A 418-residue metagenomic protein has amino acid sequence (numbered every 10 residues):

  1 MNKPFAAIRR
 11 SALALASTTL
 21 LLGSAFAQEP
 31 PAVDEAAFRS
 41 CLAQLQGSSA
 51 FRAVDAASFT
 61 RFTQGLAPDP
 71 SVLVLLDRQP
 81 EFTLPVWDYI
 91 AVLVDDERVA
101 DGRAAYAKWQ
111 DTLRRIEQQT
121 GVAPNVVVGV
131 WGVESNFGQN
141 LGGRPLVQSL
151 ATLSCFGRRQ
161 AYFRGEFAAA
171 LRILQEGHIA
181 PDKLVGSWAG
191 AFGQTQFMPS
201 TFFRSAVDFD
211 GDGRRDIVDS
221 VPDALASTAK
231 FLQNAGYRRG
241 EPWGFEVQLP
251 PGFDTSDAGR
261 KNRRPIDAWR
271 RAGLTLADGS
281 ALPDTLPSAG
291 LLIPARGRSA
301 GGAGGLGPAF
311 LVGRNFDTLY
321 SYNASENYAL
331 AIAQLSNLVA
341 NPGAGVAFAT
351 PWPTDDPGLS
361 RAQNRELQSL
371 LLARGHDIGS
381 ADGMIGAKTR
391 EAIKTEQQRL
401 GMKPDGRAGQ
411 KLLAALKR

Functional and structural regions predicted by a protein language model:
N2-L15: Bacterial N-terminal signal peptides that target proteins for export
G23-A27: Sec/Tat signal peptide C-region and signal peptidase I cleavage site
Q28-T120: An acidic, Gly/Ser/Thr/Pro-rich helix-cap/linker signature
A43-F59, Q64-S71, R114, Q118-G121 (+11 more regions): Sec-exported extracytoplasmic/periplasmic mature domains
D88-Q233, W243: Acidic/His-rich structured neighborhood in mature extracellular/periplasmic domains
P181, W188-G193, M198-S321: Flexible, glycine-rich surface segments
G313-T318, Y322-S325, Q334-M384: Acidic, Ser/Thr/Pro/Gly-enriched interdomain connector segments
P357-N364, L372-L416: Short acidic, glycine/serine/threonine-rich helix-capping segments at coil-helix boundaries
